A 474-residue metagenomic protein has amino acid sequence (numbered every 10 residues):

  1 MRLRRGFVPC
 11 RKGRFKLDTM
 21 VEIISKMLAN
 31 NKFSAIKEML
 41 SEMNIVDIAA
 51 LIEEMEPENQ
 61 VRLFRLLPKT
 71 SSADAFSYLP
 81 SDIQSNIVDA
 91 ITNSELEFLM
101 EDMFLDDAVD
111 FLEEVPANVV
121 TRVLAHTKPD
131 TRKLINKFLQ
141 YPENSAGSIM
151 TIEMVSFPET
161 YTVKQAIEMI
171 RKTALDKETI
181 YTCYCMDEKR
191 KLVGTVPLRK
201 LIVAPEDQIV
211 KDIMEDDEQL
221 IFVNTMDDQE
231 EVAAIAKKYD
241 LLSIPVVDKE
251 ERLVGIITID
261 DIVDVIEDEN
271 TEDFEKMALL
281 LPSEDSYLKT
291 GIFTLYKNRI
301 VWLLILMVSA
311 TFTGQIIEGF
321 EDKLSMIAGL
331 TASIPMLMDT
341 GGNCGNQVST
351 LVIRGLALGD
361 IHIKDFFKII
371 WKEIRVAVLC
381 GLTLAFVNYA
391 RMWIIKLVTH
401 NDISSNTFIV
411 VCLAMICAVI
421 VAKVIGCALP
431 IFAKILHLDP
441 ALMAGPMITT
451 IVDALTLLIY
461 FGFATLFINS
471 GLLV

Functional and structural regions predicted by a protein language model:
R2-L281: Hydrophobic packing positions in regular secondary-structure scaffolds
L28, I135, R171, G329 (+2 more regions): Hydrophobic alpha-helical segments with strong N-terminal bias
E272-V421, A428-P440, A444, I448-I451 (+2 more regions): Alpha-helical transmembrane segments and their membrane-interface boundaries that form or gate the permeation pathway
